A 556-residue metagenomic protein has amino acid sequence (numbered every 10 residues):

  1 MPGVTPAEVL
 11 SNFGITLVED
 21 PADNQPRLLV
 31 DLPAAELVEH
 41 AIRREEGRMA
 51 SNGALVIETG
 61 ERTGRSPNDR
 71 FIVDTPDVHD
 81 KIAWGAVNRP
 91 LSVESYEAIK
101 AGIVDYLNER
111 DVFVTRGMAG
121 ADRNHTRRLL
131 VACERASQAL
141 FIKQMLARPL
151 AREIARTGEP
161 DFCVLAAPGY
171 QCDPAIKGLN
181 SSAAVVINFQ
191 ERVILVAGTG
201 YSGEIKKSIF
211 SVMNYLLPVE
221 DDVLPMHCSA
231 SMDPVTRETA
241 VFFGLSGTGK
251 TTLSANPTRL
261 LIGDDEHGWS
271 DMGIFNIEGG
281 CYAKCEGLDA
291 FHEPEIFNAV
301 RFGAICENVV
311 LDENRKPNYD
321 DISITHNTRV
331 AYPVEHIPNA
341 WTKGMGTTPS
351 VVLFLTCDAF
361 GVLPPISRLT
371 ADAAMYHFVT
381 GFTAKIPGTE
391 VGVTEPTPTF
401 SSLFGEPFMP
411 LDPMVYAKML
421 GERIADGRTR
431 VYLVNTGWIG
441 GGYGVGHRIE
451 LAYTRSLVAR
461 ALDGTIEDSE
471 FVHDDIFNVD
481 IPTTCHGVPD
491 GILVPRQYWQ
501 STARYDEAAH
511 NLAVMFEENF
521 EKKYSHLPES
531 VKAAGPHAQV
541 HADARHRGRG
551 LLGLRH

Functional and structural regions predicted by a protein language model:
M1-R156, R547, L551-L552: N-terminal accessory targeting/assembly segments
P2-M49, H227-L245, A255-T258, G268-Y498 (+3 more regions): Glycine-rich, often acidic-flanked micro-motifs that create phosphate/phosphodiester-binding or positioning elements
V78-W84, N188-V193, T397-L403: Gly-rich Lys/Arg/Thr-decorated short loops/hinges at beta-loop-alpha junctions or inter-strand turns that position
T115, V223-A230: A short glycine-rich, hydrophobically flanked beta-strand micro-motif that places a catalytic Asp/Glu for divalent metal
P160-F162, A166-P218: Charged, amphipathic alpha-helical linker segments immediately N-terminal to NTP-binding catalytic cores
K250: Conserved lysine of the Walker
I492, Q497-H556: Generic C-terminus detector
